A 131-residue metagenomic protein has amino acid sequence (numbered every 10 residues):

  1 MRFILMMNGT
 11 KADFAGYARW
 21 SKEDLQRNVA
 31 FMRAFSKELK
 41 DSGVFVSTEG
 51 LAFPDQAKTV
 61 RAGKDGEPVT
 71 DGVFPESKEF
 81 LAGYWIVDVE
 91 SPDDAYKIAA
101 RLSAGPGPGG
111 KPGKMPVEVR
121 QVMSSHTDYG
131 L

Functional and structural regions predicted by a protein language model:
M1-L131: Conserved, structured core segments of small domains
